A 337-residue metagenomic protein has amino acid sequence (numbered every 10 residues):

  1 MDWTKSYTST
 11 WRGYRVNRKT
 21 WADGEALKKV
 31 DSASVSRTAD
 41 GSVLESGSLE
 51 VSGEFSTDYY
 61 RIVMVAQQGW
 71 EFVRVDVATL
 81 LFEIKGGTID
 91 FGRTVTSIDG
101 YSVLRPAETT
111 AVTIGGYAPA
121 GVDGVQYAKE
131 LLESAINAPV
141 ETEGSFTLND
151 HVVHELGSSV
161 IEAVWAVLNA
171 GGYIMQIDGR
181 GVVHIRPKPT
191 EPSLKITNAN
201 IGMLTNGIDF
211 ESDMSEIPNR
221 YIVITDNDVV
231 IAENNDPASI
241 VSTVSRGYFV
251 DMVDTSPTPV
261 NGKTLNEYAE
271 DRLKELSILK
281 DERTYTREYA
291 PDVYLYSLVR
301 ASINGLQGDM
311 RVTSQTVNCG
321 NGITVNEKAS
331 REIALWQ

Functional and structural regions predicted by a protein language model:
M1-M64: A generic N-terminal leader/anchor concept
M1-T20, W165, P187-I323, W336-Q337: Acidic, small/polar-enriched beta strand-loop surface segments
D2, S56-P139, L335: Surface-exposed cap/loop segments at beta↔alpha junctions
D2, T8, F91-A107, G144-P218: Short beta-strand-centered interaction patches in the first periplasmic/extracellular domains of large envelope
R37-F55, R93-R105, V223, I278-R287 (+2 more regions): Oligomerization/assembly interface segments of phage tail-like spikes and tubes
L49, G100, A111-E141, H154-G179 (+3 more regions): Amphipathic, non-transmembrane alpha-helical segments in extracytoplasmic/periplasmic proteins
E54-Y59, V63, E143-S145, E288-D292: Short, surface-exposed secondary-structure edge patches
G69-D99, Q176, V299-A329: Short beta-strand and beta-hairpin "edge-sheet" elements
